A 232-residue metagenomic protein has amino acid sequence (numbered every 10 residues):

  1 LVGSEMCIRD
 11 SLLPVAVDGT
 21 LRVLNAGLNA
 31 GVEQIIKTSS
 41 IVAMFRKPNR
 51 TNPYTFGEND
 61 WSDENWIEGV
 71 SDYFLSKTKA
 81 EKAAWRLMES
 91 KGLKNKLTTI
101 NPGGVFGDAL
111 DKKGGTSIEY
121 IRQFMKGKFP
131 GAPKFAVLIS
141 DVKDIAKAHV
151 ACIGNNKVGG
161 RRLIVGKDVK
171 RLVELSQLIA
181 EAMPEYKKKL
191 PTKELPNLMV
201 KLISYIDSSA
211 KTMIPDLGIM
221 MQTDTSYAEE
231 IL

Functional and structural regions predicted by a protein language model:
L1-I8, L172-L175: Short, small-residue-biased leader/transition segments that mark boundaries at the very start of proteins
R9-Y73: Conserved Rossmann-fold NAD(P)-dependent oxidoreductase catalytic core, especially the SDR/UDP-sugar
W66-L97: Active-site Tyr-X1-5-Lys
G69-D72, G107-K113, G131-K143: Glycine-rich "substrate-gating" loop/helix at the edge of Rossmann-like oxidoreductase active sites
K91-K94, G107-Y120, C152-L163: Glycine/proline-rich active-site loop of Rossmann-fold NAD(P)-dependent oxidoreductases
I121-P130, F135-L163, K167-D168: Alpha-helical substrate-binding/gating segment
A148-T212: Mid/C-terminal beta-alpha module of Rossmann-like enzyme folds, strongest in SDR-family dehydrogenases/epimerases
L202-L232: Conserved C-terminal active-site "lid" loop/helix of NAD(P)H-dependent oxidoreductases that clamps the redox cofactor
